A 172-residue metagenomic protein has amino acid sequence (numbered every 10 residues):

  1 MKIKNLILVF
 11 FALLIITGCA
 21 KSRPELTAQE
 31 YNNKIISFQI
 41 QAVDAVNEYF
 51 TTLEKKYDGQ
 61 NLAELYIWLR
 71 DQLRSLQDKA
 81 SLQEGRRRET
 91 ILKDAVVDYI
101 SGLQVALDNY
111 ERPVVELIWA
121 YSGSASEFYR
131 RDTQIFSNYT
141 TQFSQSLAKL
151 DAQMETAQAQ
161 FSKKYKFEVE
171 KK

Functional and structural regions predicted by a protein language model:
M1-I3: N-terminal secretory signal peptides that target proteins for export/translocation
N5-I16: Sec-dependent N-terminal signal peptides
C19-I67, F167-K172: Immediate post-signal-peptide N-terminus of mature secreted/exported proteins
K21-T27, K34, S75, K79-L82 (+2 more regions): Amphipathic alpha-helical hairpins
N33-N47, I67-R74, D78, D94-D108 (+2 more regions): Generic structural signal for well-ordered, non-transmembrane alpha-helical segments in soluble/cytosolic regions
E48-T52, L76-R88, S126-S137: Short, charged/polar, low-complexity loop and linker segments that flank or interrupt alpha-helical bundles
L76-D98, R112-E116: Short, solvent-exposed, charged loop/turn and helix-capping segments that join or cap alpha-helices on peripheral
E116-K172: A charged, solvent-exposed segment within the mature domains of Sec-exported extracytoplasmic proteins
